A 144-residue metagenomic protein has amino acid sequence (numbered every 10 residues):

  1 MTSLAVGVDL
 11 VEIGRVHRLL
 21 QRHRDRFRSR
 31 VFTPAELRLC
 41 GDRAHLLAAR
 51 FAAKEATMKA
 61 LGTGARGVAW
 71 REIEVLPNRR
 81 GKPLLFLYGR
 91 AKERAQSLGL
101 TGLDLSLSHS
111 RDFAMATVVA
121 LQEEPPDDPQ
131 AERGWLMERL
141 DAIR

Functional and structural regions predicted by a protein language model:
M1-R144: Core catalytic alpha/beta fold that binds nucleotide/phospho-ligands
